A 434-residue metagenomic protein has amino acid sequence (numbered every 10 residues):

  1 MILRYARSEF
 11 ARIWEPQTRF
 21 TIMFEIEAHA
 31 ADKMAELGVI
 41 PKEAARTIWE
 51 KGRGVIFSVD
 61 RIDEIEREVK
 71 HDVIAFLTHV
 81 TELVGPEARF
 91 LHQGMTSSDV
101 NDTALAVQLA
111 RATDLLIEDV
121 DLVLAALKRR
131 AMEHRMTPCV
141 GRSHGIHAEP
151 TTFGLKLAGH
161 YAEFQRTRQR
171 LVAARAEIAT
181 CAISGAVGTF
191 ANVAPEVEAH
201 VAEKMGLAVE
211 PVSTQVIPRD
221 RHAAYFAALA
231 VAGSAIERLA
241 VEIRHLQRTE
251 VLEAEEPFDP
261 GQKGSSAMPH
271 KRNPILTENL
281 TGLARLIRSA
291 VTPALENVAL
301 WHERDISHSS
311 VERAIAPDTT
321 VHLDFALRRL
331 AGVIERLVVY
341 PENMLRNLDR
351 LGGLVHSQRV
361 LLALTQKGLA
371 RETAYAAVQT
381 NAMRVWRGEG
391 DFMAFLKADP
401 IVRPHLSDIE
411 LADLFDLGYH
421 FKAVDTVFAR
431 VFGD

Functional and structural regions predicted by a protein language model:
M1-F190, A194-H200, V209, Q262-S265 (+2 more regions): A helix-coil-helix interface module used to build multimeric assemblies and to scaffold catalytic/cofactor sites
A30-K33, L116, V120-V123, L127-R130 (+13 more regions): Amphipathic alpha-helices that form helix-helix packing interfaces
A31-D32, Q108-V120, L229-R238, I243 (+1 more regions): Alpha-helical support elements that line or immediately flank enzyme active sites and cofactor-binding pockets
M132-G154, E253-G264, H270-K271, H302-V311 (+1 more regions): Glycine-rich cofactor-pocket loops
T167, Q215-H308, R313: Glycine-rich anion/phosphate-binding loop at the beta-strand->alpha-helix junction
E198-Q215, R219: Active-site-adjacent "gating/activation" loops or surface patches in catalytic cores
L286-R371, A377: Long, amphipathic alpha-helical stalk/connector segments used for oligomerization, subunit docking, or mechanical
R336-H405, F421, T426-G433: C-terminal alpha-helical interaction appendages
